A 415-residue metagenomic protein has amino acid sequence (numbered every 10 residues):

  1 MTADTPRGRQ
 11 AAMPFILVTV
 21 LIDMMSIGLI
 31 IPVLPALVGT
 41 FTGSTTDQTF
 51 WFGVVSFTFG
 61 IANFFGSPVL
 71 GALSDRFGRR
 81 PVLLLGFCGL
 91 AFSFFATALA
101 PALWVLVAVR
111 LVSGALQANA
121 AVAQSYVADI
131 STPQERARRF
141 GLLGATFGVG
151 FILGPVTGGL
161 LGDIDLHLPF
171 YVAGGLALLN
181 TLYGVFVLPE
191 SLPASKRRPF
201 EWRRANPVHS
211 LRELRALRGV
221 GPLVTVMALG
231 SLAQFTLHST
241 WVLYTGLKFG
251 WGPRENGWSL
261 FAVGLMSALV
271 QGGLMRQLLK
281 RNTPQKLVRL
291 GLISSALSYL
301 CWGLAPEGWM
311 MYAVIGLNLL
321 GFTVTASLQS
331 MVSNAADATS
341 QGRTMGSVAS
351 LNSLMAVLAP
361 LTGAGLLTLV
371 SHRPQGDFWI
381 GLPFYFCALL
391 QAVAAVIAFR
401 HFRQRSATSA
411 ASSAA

Functional and structural regions predicted by a protein language model:
T2-Q10, P189-V226, K248, A415: Juxtamembrane intracellular "pre-TM" segments in multi-pass secondary transporters
P32-T49, S239-N256: Short amphipathic helix-loop junctions that connect adjacent transmembrane helices in Major Facilitator Superfamily/SLC
F64-L103: Conserved MFS/SLC helix-loop-helix module at the cytosolic interface between two early adjacent transmembrane helices
G66-G78, V270-P284: Helix-to-loop junctions at the C-terminal end of transmembrane segments in multipass secondary transporters
G78, L99-W104, L116, G250 (+1 more regions): Helix-breaking motifs and short loop linkers at transmembrane-helix boundaries and internal kinks in secondary membrane
A108-G148: Cytoplasmic helix-loop-helix junction between adjacent transmembrane helices in 12-TM secondary transporters
G162-G175, G365-Q391: A membrane-interface helix-boundary motif in multi-pass transporters
Q285-L328: C-terminal transmembrane helical hairpin of 12-TM major facilitator-type secondary transporters
